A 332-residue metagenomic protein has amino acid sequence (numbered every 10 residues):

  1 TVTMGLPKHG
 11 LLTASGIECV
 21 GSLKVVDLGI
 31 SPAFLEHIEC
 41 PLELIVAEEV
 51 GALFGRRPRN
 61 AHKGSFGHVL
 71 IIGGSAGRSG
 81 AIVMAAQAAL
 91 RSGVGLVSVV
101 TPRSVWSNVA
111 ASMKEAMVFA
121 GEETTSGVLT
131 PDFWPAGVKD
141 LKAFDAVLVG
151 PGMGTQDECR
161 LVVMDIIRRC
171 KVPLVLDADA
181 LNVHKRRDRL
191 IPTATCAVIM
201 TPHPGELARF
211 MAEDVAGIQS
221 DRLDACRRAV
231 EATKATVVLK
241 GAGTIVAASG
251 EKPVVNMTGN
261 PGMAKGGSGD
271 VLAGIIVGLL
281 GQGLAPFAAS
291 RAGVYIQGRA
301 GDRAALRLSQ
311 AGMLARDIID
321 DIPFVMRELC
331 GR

Functional and structural regions predicted by a protein language model:
L6, L11-L174, A178, N182-I199 (+1 more regions): Small-residue (G/A/S/T)-rich helix-start motifs and N-terminal tracts that mark the onset
